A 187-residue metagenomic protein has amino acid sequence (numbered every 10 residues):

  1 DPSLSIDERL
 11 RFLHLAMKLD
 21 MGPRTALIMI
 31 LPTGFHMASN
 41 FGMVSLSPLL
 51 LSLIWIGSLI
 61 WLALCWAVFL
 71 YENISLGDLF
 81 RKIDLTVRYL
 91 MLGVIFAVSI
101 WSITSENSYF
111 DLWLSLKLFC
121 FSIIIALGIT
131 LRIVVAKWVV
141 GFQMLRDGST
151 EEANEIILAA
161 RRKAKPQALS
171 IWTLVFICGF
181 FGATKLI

Functional and structural regions predicted by a protein language model:
D1-I187: Polytopic transmembrane helical bundles with strong interfacial aromatic enrichment
